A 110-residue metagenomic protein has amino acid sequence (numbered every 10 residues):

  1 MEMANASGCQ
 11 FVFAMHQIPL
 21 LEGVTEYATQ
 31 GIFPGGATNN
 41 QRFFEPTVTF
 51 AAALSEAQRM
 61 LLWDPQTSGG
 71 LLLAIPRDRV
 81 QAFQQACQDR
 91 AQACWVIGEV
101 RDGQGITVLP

Functional and structural regions predicted by a protein language model:
M1-P110: Glycine-/charge-enriched secondary-structure boundary and capping motifs
